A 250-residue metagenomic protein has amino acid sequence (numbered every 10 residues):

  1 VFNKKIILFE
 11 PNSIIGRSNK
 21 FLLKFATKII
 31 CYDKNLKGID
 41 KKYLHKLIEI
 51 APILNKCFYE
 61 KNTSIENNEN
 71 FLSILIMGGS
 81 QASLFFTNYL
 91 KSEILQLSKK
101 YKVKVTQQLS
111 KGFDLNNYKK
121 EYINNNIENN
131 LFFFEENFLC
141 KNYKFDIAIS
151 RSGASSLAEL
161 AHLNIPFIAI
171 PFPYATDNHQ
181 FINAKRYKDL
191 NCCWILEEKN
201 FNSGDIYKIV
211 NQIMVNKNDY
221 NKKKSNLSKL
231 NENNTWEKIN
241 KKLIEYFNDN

Functional and structural regions predicted by a protein language model:
F2-N62: Active-site-proximal region of nucleotide-activated glycan assembly enzymes, centered on histidine/acidic-rich loops
T63, N67-A148, F181-A184, L196-D205: Donor-nucleotide binding loops and adjacent catalytic segments primarily of GT-B fold Leloir glycosyltransferases
L139, L157-L163, K185: Short alpha-helical segment that forms part of, or immediately flanks, the ligand-binding pocket in carbohydrate-active
Y143-A158, I165-P166: Acidic donor-binding loop of glycosyltransferase active sites
S150, P166-D177: Short hydrophobic beta-strand element within catalytic cores of glycosyltransferases and related nucleotide-activated
F167-I168, A184-K199, N211-Q212: A short acidic/histidine/glycine-rich donor-binding loop in glycosyltransferase catalytic cores
W194, N200-N231, D249-N250: Conserved donor-nucleotide binding/catalytic region of nucleotide-linked donor-dependent transferases
E232-N250: C-terminal alpha-helical cap of glycosyltransferases
